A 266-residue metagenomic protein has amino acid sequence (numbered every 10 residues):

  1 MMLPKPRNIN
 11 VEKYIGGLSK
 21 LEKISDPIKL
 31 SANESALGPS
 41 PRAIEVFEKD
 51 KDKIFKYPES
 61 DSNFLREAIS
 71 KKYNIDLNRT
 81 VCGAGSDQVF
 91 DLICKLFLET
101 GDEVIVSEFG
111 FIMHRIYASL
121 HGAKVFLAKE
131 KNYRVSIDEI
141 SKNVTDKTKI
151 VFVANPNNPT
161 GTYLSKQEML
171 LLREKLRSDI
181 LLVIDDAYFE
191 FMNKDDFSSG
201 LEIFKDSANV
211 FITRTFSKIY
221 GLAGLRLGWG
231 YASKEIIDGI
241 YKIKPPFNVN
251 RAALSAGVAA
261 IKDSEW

Functional and structural regions predicted by a protein language model:
M1-K56: N-terminal "arm"/small-domain region of PLP-dependent enzymes with the aminotransferase-like
N33-A36, S86-D87, F111, N155-P159 (+2 more regions): Short glycine-rich anion-binding loops that position phosphate/pyrophosphate groups of nucleotides and phosphorylated
S40, N209-W266: PLP-dependent aminotransferase class I/II
S60-E103: Phosphate-binding glycine-rich loop
L96-V153: PLP-dependent aminotransferase-like
I137-D146, P159-L182, Y188-I219: Active-site pre-lysine segment of PLP-dependent enzymes
V153, I184-D185: Hydrophobic residues in beta-strands of the RecA-like P-loop NTPase core, especially within AAA+ ATPase
